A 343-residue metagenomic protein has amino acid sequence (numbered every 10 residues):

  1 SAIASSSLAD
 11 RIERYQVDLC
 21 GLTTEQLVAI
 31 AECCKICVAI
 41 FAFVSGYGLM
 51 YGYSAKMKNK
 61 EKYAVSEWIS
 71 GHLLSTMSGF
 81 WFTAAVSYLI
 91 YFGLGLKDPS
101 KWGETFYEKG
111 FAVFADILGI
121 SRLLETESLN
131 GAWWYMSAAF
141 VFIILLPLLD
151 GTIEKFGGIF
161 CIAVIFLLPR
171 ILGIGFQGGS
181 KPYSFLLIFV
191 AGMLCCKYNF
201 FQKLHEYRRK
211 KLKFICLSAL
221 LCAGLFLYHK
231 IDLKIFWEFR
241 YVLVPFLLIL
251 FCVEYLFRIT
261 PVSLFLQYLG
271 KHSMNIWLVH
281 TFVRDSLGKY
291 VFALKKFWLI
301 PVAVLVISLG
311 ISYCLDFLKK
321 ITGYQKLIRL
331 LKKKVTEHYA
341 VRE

Functional and structural regions predicted by a protein language model:
S1-S7: Alpha-helical transmembrane segments of multi-pass membrane proteins
E13-I30, E125, G173, K210: Membrane-interface segments at the starts/ends of alpha-helical transmembrane spans
L22-T24, A31-I40, Y51-L96, W102-G119 (+5 more regions): Transmembrane alpha-helical segments and their boundary/interface "anchor" motifs in multi-pass integral membrane
A31-Y51, T76, W81-K97, T105-P182 (+1 more regions): Hydrophobic alpha-helical segments with transmembrane-like composition
F43, Y47-A55, F142-G151, I188-F201 (+7 more regions): Hydrophobic transmembrane alpha-helices
K60-V65, E154-F160, P261-F265, K296-W298: Membrane-helix interface segments
I165, P169-V304: Alpha-helical transmembrane segments and terminal signal-anchor/GPI-anchor hydrophobic tails, characterized by long
K319-E343: Membrane-proximal cytoplasmic C-terminal regulatory module of class A 7TM GPCRs
